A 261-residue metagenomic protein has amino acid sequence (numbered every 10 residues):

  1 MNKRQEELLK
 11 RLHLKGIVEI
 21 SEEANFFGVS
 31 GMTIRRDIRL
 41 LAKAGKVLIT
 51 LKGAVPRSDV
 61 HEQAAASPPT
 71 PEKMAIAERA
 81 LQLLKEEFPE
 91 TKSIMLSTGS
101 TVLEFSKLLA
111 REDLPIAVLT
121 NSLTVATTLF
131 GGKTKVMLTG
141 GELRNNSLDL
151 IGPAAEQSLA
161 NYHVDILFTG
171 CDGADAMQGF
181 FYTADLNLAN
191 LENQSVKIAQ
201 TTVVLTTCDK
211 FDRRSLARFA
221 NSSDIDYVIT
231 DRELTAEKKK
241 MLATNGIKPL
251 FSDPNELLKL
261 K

Functional and structural regions predicted by a protein language model:
N2-F27, G31-M95, S106-L114, F130-T134 (+1 more regions): HTH-adjacent hinge/linker in prokaryotic transcriptional regulators
K3-K10, G16-E22, G28, T124-K261: Conserved phosphate- and dinucleotide-binding cores of soluble alpha/beta proteins, encompassing both enzyme active
P56, T101-E104, A126, A174-A176: Short, active-site-adjacent cap segments at secondary-structure transitions
P68, E72, S97, A117 (+3 more regions): Short, well-structured alpha-helical patches and their helix-loop capping segments that border functional surfaces
I94, G99-L103, T235: Gly/Ser/Thr-rich loops at beta-strand to alpha-helix junctions that form or flank small-molecule/cofactor-binding
L96-S97, T120, T230: Short beta-strand scaffold positions
